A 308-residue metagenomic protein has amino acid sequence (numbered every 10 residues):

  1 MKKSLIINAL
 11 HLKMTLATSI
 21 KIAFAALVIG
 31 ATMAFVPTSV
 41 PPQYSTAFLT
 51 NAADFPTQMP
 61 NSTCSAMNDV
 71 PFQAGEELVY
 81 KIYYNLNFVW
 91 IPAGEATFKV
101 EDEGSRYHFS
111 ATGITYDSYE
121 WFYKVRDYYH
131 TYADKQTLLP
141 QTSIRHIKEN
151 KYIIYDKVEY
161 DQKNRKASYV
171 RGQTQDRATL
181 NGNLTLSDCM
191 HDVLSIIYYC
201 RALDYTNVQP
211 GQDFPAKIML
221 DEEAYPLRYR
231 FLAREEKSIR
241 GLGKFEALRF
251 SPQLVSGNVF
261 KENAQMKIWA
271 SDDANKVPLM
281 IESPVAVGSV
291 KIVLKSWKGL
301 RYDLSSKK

Functional and structural regions predicted by a protein language model:
S4-F24: Bacterial N-terminal signal peptides that target proteins for export
I22-T32: Bacterial N-terminal signal peptides
Y44-Q162, Y205-K308: Acidic, serine/threonine-rich low-complexity disordered tracts
V158-I197: Hydrophobic, well-structured mid-protein blocks that either form specific transmembrane helices
T179-L184, C200-N207, S238: Short helix-to-loop capping/linker segments positioned immediately adjacent to catalytic or ligand/cofactor-binding
